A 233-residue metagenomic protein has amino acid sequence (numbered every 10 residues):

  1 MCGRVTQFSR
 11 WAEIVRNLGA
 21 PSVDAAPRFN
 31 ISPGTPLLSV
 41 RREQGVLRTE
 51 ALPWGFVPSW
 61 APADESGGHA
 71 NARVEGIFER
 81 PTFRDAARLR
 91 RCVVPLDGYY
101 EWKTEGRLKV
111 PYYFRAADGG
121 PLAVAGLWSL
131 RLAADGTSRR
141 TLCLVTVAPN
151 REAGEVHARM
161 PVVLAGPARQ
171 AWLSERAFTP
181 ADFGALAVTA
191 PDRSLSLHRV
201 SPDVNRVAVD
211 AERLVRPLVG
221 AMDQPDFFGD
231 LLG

Functional and structural regions predicted by a protein language model:
M1-G233: Short linear sequence motif anchored by a di-proline
